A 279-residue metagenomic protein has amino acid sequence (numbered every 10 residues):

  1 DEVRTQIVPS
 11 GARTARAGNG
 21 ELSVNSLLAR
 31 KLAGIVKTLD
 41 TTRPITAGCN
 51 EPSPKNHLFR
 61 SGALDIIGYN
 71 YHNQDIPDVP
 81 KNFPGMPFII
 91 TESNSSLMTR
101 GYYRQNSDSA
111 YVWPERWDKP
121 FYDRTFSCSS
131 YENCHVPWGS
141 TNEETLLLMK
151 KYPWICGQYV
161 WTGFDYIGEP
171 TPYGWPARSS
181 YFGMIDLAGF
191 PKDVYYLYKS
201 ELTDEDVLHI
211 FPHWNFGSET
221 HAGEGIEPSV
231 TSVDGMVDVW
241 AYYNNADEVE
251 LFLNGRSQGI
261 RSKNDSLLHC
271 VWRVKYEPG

Functional and structural regions predicted by a protein language model:
D1-N264, V271-P278: Extended substrate-binding grooves/exosites of carbohydrate-active enzymes
